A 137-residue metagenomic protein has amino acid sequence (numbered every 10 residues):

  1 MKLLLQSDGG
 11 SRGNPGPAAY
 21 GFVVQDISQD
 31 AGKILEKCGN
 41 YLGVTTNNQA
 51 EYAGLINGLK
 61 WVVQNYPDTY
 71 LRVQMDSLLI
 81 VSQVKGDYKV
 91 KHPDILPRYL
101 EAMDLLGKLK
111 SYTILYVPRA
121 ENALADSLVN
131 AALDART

Functional and structural regions predicted by a protein language model:
M1-Q49, K60-Q64, T137: RNase H-like nuclease fold core
G10-N14, I56-T137: RNase H catalytic domain
E51, L55: Short, conserved alpha-helix that lines the donor NDP-sugar binding/gating region of sugar-transfer enzymes
